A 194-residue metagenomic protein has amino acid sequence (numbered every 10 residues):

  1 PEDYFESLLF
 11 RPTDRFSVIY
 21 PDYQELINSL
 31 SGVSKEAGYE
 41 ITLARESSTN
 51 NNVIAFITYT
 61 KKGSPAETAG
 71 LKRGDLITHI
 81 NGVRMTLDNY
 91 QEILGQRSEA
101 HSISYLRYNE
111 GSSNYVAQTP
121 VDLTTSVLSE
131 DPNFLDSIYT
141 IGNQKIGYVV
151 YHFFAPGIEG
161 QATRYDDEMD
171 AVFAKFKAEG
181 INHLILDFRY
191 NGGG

Functional and structural regions predicted by a protein language model:
P1-I54, A100-D136: Extended, small/polar residue-biased N-terminal targeting/export presequences and adjacent propeptide/linker tracts
F5-E6, Y23, I54, T68 (+1 more regions): Extracytoplasmic/secreted envelope proteins and their assembly/folding machinery, especially bacterial periplasmic
G32-H79, V83-T86, A155-P156: PDZ/PDZ-like domain segments forming the peptide/carboxylate-binding groove, activating on the N-terminal beta-strands
G32-V33, G95, I141: Solvent-exposed alpha-helices and their adjacent loops that cap or buttress functional pockets in soluble metabolic
I57-T60, I93, E99, D131-S137 (+1 more regions): Hydrophobic aliphatic residue packing
R73-N114: PDZ domains, with a preference for the canonical peptide-binding region formed by the helix
S104-G194: Cleft-lining beta-strand/loop regions that shape enzyme active-site pockets
